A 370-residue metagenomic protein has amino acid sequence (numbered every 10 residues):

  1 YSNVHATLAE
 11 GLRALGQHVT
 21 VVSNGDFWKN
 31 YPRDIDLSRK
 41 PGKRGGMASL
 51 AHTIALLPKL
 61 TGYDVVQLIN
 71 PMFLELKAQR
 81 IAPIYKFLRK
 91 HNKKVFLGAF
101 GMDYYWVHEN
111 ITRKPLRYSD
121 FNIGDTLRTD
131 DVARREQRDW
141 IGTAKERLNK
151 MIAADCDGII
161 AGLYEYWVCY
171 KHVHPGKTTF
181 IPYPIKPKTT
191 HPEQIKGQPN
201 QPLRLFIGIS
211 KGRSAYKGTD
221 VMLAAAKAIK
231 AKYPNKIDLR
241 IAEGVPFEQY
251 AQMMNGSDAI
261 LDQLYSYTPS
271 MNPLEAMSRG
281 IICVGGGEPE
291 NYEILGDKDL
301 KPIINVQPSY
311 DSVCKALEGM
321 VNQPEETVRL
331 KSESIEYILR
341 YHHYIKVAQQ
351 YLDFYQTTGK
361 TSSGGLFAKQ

Functional and structural regions predicted by a protein language model:
Y31-D34, L97-G142, G212, L295-G296: Acceptor-binding helix/loop patch of EC 2.4 sugar-transfer enzymes, predominantly nucleotide-sugar-dependent
T61, I84-K90, D120-I159: Membrane-proximal helix-turn-helix segments that form the acceptor-binding/catalytic region of lipid-linked
W106-V107, E136-T178, A224: A short, active-site helix/loop in glycosyltransferases that binds the activated sugar's phosphate group
T179-K217, L223: Conserved donor-binding/catalytic core segment of Leloir-type glycosyltransferases
N255-T268, I281: Acidic donor-binding loop of glycosyltransferase active sites
I282-P289: Short hydrophobic beta-strand element within catalytic cores of glycosyltransferases and related nucleotide-activated
Y292-E318: Change "using UDP/GDP/dTDP sugars" to "using nucleotide sugars
P324-Q356: A charged, aromatic-enriched C-terminal amphipathic alpha-helix characteristic of glycosyltransferases across folds
